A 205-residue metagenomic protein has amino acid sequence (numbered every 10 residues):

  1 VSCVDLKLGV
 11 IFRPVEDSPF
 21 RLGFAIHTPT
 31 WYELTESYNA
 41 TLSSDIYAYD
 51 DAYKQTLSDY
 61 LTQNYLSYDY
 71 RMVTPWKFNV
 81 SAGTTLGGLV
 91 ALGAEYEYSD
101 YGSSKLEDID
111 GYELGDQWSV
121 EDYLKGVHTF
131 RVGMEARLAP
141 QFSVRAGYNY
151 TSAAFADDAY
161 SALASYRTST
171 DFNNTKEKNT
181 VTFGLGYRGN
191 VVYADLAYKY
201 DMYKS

Functional and structural regions predicted by a protein language model:
V1-S205: Outer-membrane beta-barrel porins/channels
